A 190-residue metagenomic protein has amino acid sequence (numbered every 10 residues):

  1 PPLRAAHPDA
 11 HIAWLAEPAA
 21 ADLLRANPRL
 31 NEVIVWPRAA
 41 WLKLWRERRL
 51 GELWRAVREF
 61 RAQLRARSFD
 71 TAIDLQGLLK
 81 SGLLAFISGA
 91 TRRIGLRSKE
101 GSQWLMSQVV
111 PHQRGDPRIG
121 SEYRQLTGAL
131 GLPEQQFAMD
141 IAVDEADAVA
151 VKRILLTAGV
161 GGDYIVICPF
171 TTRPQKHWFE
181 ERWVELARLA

Functional and structural regions predicted by a protein language model:
P1-A190: Catalytic machinery of carbohydrate-active enzymes, primarily nucleotide-sugar-dependent glycosyltransferases
